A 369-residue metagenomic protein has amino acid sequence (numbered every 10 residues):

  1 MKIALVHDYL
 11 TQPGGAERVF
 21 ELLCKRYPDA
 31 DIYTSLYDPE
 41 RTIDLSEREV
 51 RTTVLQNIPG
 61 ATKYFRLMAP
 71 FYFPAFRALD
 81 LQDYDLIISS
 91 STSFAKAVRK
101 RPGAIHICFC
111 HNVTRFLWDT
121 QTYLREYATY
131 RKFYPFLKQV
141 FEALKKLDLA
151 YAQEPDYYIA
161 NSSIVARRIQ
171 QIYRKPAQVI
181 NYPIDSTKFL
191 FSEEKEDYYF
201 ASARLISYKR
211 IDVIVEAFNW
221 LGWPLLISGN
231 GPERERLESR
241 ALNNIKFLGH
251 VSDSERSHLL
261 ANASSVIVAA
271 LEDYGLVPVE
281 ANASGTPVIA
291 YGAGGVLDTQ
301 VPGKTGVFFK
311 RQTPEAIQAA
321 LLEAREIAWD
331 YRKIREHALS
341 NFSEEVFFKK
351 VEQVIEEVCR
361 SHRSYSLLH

Functional and structural regions predicted by a protein language model:
R26-K96: Active-site donor-binding segments of glycosyltransferases and PAPS-dependent sulfotransferases
R125-Y158, A166: Membrane-proximal helix-turn-helix segments that form the acceptor-binding/catalytic region of lipid-linked
I184, L190-L226: Conserved donor-binding/catalytic core segment of Leloir-type glycosyltransferases
E235-S257: Nucleotide-activated donor-binding/catalytic signature segment of Leloir-type glycosyltransferases, i.e., the conserved
G249, P302-P314, L322-W329: Conserved acidic donor-binding segment of nucleotide-sugar-dependent glycosyltransferases
A261-D273, T286: Acidic donor-binding loop of glycosyltransferase active sites
P287-G292, Q300: Short hydrophobic beta-strand element within catalytic cores of glycosyltransferases and related nucleotide-activated
Q312-E315, E326-S364: A charged, aromatic-enriched C-terminal amphipathic alpha-helix characteristic of glycosyltransferases across folds
